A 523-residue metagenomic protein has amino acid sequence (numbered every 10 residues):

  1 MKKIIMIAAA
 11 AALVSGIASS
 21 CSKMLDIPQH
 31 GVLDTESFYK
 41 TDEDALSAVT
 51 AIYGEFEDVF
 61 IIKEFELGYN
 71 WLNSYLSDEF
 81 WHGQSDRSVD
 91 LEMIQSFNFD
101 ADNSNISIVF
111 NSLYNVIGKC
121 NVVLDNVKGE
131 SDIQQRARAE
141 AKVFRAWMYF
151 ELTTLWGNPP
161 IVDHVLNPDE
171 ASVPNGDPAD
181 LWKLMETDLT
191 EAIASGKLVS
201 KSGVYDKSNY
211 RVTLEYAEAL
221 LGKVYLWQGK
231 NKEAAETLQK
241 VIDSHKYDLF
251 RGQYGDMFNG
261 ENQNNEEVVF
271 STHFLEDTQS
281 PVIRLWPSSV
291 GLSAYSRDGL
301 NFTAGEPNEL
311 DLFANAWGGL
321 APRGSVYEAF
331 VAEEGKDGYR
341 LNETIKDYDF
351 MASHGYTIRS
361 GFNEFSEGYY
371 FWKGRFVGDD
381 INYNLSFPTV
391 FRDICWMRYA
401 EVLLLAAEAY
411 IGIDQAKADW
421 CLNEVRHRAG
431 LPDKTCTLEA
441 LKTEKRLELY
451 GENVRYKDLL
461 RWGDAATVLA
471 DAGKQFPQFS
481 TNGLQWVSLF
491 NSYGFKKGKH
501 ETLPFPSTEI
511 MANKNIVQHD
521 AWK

Functional and structural regions predicted by a protein language model:
A18-S20: C-terminal motif of bacterial Sec signal peptides marking the signal peptidase cleavage site
S22-Q84, T190-I193, R211-T357: An aromatic- and glycine-enriched ligand-binding surface/loop that stacks and positions planar moieties
D34, T41-E64, Q84-W156, S172 (+5 more regions): Conserved, well-structured interaction surfaces
Y39-D42, E79-D86, L113-Y114, L184 (+3 more regions): Long, intrinsically disordered, low-complexity segments
S88-N98, S325-R398: Flexible, polar/acidic helix-loop-strand segments at domain edges
L152, Q228, I411-I413: Structural motif corresponding to the intra-repeat A-B loop/turn of tetratricopeptide repeats
L155, N231, Q415-A416: TPR-repeat structural position
